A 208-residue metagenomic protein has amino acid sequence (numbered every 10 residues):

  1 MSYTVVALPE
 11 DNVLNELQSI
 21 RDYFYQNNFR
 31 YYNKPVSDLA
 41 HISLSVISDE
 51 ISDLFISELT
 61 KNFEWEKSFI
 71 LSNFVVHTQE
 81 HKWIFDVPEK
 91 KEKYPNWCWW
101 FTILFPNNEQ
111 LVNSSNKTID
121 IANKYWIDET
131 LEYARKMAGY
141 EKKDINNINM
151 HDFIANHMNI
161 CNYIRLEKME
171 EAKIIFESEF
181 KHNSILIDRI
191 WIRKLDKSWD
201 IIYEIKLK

Functional and structural regions predicted by a protein language model:
M1-K208: Histidine-dependent nucleotide/RNA phosphoesterase domain, centered on the 2H-phosphoesterase fold with its duplicated
